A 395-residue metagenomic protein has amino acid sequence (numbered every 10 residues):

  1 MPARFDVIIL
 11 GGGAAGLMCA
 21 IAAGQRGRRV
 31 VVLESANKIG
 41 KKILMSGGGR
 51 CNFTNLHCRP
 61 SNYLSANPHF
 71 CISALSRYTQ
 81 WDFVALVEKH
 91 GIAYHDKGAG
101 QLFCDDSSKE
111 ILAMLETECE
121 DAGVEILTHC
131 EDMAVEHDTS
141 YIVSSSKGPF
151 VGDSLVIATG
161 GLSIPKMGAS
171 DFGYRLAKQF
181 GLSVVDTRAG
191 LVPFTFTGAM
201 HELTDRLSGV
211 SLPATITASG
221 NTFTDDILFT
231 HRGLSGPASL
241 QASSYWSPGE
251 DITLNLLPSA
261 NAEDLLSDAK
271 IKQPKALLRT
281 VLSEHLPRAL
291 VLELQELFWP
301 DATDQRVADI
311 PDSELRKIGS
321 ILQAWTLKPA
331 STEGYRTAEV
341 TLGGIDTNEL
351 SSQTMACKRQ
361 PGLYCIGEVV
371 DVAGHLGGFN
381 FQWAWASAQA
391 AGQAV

Functional and structural regions predicted by a protein language model:
A3-F5, S145-S154, T222-T224: Core beta-strand elements of the Rossmann-like FAD/NAD(P) dinucleotide-binding domain in flavoenzyme oxidoreductases
F5-V32, A391-V395: N-terminal Rossmann-like FAD-binding beta1-loop-alpha1 element of flavoenzymes
I8-L10, L33, D132, F150-K166 (+3 more regions): Short hydrophobic core segments
S35-E125, C130: Conserved N-terminal/central alpha/beta ligand/cofactor-binding core
N37-I39, L44-M45, F53-P60, A93 (+2 more regions): An anion/pyrophosphate-binding glycine-rich loop and adjacent beta-alpha core in soluble alpha-beta enzymes
T128, E293-A373: A glycine-rich dinucleotide-binding beta-alpha-beta segment and adjacent secondary-structure elements that constitute
T128-S140: A conserved short coil-to-beta-strand element within the FAD-binding core of flavoproteins
S154-M200: Glycine-rich loop(s) and the adjacent beta-strand/alpha-helix scaffold that form part
